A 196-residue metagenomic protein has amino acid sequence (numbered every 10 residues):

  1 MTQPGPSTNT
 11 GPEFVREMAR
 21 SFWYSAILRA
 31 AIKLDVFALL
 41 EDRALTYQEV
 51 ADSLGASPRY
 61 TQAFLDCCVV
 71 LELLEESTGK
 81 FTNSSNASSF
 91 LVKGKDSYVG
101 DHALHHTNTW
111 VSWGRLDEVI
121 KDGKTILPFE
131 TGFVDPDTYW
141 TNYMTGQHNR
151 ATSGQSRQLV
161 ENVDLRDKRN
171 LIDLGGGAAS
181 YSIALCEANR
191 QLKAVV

Functional and structural regions predicted by a protein language model:
T2-G5, P12-K33, A38-A44, D52-S53 (+1 more regions): Conserved Class I S-adenosyl-L-methionine-dependent methyltransferase catalytic core
Y139, G177-A178: Preference for long, well-ordered alpha-helical segments
D167-G177: Conserved class I S-adenosyl-L-methionine
A178-Q191: Conserved SAM-binding loop of SAM-dependent methyltransferases across substrates and taxa, primarily the Class I
K193-V196: Conserved SAM-binding motif I beta-strand of class I
